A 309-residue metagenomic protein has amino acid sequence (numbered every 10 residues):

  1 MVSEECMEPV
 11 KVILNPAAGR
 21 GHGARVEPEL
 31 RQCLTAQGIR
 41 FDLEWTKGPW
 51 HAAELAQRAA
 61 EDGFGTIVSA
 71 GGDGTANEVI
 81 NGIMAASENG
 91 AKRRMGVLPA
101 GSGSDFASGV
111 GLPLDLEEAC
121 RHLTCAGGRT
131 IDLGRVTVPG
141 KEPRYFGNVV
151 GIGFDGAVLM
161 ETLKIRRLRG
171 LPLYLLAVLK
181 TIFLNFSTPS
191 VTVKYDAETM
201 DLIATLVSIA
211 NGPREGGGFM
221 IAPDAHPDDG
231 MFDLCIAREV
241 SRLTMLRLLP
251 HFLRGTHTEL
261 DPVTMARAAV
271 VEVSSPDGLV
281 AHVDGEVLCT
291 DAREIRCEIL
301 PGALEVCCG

Functional and structural regions predicted by a protein language model:
M1-S69, N77, E117: ATP/NTP phosphate-donor binding region
P16, A70-G72, L98-A100: Glycine-rich beta-strand-to-loop/alpha-helix junction loops that act as flexible
Q37, T46, E61, M84-T205: Catalytic core of DAGKc-family lipid kinases
A52, G74-V79, D105, I131: Short glycine/serine/threonine-rich phosphate/pyrophosphate-binding segments that cradle anionic phosphate groups
G151, D155, S208-I221, E286: Glycine-rich phosphate/pyrophosphate-binding beta-alpha loops
R166-L176, G217-G218, P223-T244: Gly/Ser/Thr-rich active-site loops/lids in small-molecule metabolic enzymes that frequently grip phosphoryl groups
Y195, D201, H226, I236-G309: ATP/nucleoside-binding phosphotransfer catalytic cores, i.e., glycine-rich phosphate-binding loops
